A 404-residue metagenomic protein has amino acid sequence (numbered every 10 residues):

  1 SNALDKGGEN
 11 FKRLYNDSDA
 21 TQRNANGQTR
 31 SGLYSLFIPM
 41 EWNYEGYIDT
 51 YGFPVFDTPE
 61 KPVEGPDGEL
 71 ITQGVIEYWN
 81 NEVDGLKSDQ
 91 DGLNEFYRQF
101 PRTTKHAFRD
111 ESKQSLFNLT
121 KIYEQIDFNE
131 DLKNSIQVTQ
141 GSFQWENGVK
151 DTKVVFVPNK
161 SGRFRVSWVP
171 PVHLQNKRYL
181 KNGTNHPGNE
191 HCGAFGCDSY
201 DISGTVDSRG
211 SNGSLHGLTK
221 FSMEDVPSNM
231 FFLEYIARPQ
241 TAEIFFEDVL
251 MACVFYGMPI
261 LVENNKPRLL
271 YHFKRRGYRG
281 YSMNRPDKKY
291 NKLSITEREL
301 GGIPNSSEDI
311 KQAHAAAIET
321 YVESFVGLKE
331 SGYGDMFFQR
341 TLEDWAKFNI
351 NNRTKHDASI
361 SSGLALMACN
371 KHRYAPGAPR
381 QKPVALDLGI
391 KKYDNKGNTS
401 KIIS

Functional and structural regions predicted by a protein language model:
S1-N10, R23-G32, Y44-R285, S324-S404: RNase H-like, metal-dependent nuclease domains and their acidic two-metal-ion catalytic environment used
K12-R13, R163-W168, K289-E299: Short, charged, low-hydrophobicity "junction" segments
N16-G27, K289-K292: Short mixed-charge
Y34-L36: Structural signal for short hydrophobic segments within the conserved structured cores of catalytic domains across
I38-N43: Conserved AAA+ ATPase "SRH/arginine-finger" region at the nucleotide-binding site
S282-L328: Short alpha-helix plus adjacent loop in nuclease-associated cores
